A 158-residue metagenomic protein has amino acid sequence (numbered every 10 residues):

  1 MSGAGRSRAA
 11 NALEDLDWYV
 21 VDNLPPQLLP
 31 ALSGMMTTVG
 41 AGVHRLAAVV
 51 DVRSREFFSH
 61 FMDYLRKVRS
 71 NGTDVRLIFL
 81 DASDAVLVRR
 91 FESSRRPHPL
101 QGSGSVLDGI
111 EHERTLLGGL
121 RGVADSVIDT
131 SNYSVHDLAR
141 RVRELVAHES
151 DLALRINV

Functional and structural regions predicted by a protein language model:
M1-L13: Glycine-rich phosphate-binding P-loop
A12, H60-K67, V86-R90, G119 (+2 more regions): Alpha-helical scaffold elements adjacent to nucleotide-binding pockets in ATP/GTP-utilizing enzyme cores
E14-K67: Conserved nucleotide-sensing/catalytic segment adjacent to the nucleotide-binding pocket in NTP-handling enzymes
D15-N23, V75-F79, D125-D129, V158: Conserved beta-strand scaffold positions in the cores of enzyme catalytic domains, especially in NTP/NDP-utilizing
L16, G42-R45, N71-R76, G122-D125 (+1 more regions): Short glycine-/polar-rich loops that comprise or flank the Walker A/P-loop and associated switch/sensor motifs
T37-G40, S94-P97, V146-A147: Short, hinge-like loop/turn segments at secondary-structure boundaries
T73-G118, S126, T130-S131: A glycine- and Lys/Arg-enriched "phosphate-lid" helix/loop adjacent to the NTP-binding pocket of small-molecule kinases
L107-V158: C-terminal accessory "lid"/substrate-recognition subdomains
